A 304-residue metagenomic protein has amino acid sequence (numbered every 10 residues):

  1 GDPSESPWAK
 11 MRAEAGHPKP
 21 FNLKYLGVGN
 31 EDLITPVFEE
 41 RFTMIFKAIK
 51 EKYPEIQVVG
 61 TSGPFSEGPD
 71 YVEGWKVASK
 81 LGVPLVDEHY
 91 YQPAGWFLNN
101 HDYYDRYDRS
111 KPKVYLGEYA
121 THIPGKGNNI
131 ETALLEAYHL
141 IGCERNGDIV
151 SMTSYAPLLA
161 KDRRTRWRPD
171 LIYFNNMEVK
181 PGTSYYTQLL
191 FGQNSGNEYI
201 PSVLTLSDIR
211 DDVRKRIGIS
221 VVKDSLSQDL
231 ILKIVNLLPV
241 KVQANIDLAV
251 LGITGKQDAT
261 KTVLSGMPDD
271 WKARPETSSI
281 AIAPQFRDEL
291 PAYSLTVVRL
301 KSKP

Functional and structural regions predicted by a protein language model:
D2-S6, K10, E14-G127, L134-L140: Active-site neighborhood of glycoside hydrolase catalytic domains
L26, V86, T153, Q188 (+2 more regions): Conserved, mostly hydrophobic/aromatic
G60, L116, S154, K233-I234: Short beta-strand segments
P112-I219: Aromatic/acidic polysaccharide-binding cleft in carbohydrate-active enzymes
R214-G255: Carbohydrate-binding surface patches
I253-P291: Acidic, Ser/Thr/Pro-rich beta/coil linker or hinge segments at domain junctions
D288-L300: Short Pro-Gly-centered flexible turn/kink motifs
S302-P304: Short, charged beta-turn/beta-strand-edge "cap" motif at the junction between a beta-strand and an adjacent loop
